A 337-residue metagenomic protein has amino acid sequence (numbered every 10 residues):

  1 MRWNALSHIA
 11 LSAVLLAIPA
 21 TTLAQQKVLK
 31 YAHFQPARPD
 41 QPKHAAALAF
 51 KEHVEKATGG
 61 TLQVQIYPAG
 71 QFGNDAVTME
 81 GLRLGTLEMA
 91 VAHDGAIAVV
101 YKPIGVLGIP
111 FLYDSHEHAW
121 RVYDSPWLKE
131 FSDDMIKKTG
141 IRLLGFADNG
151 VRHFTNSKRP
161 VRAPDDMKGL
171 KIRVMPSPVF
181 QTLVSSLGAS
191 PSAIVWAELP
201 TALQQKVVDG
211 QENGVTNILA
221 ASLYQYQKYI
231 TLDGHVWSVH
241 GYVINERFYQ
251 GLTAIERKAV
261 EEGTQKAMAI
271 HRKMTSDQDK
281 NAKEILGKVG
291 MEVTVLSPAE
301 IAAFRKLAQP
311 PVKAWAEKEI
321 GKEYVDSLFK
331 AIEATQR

Functional and structural regions predicted by a protein language model:
M1, A24-Q25: Absolute protein N-terminus
M1-A10: Bacterial N-terminal signal peptides that target proteins for export
L11-S12, T22-L23: Cleavable N-terminal signal peptides
Q25-A119, W127, D134-R337: N-terminal secretory/targeting leader peptides
